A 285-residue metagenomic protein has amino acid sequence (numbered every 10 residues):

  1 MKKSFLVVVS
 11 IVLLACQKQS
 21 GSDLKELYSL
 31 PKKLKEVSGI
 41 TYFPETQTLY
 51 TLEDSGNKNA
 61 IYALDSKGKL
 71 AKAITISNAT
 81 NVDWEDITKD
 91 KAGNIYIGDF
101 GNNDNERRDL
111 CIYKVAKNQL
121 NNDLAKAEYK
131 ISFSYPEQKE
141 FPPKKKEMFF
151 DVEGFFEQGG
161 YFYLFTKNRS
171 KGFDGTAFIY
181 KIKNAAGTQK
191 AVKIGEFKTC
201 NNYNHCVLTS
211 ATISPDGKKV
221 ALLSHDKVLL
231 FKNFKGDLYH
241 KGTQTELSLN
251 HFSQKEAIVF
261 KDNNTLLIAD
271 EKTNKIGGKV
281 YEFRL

Functional and structural regions predicted by a protein language model:
M1-K25: Bacterial Sec-dependent N-terminal signal peptides
Q17-L285: Sequence/structural signature of beta-propeller domains
